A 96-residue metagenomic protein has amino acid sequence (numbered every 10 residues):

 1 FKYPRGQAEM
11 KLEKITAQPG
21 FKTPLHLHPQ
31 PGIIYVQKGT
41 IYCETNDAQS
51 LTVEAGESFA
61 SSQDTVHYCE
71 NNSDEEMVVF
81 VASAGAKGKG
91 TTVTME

Functional and structural regions predicted by a protein language model:
F1-Y3, Q7-K11, E70-E96: Double-stranded beta-helix
G6-A8, G20-I33: A short beta-loop-beta micro-motif enriched in histidine and acidic residues
L12-K14, I33, S58-A60, V81: Conserved hydrophobic/aromatic beta-strand scaffold that supports enzyme active sites
A17, D47-D64: Short acidic-glycine-tyrosine-enriched beta hairpin
K22-T23, T40-E44, S58: Short beta-strand segments in beta-sandwich/barrel cores
L25, C43-E44, H67-S73: Short beta-strand His + acidic residue motifs that chelate non-heme Fe in jelly-roll/DSBH and cupin folds
H28-D47: Glycine- and acidic-residue-biased ligand/ion/polar-headgroup-sensing regions
